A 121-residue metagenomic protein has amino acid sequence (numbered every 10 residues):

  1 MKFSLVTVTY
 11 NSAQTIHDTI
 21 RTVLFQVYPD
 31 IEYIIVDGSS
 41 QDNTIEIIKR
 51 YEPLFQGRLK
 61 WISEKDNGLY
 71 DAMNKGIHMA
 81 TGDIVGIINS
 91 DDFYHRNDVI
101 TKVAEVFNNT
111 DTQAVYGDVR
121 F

Functional and structural regions predicted by a protein language model:
M1-F121: Nucleotide-sugar donor-binding/catalytic module of glycosyltransferases that assemble extracellular/cell-envelope
